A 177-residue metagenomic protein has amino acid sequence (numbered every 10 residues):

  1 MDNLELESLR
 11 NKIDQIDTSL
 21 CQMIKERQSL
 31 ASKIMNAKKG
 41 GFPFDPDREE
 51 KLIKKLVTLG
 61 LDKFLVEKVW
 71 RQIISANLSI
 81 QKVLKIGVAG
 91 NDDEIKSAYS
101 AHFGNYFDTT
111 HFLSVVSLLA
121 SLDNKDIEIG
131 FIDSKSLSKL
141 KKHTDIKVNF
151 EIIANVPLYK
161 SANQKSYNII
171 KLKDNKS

Functional and structural regions predicted by a protein language model:
M1-S177: Domain-level signature for soluble enzymes in the chorismate/prephenate branch of the shikimate pathway
